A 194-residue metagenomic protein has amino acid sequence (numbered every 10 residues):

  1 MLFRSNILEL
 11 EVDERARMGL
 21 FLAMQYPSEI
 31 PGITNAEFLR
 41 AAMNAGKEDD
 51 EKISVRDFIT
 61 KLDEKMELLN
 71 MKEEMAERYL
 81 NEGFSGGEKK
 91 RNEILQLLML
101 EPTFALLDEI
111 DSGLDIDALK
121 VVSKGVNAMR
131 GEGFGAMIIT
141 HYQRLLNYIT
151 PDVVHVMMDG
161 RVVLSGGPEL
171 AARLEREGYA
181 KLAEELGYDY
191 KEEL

Functional and structural regions predicted by a protein language model:
F3-R15, N81: ABC ATPase NBD Q-loop/coupling interface
Q25-I30, H141-Y142: Catalytic "switch" loops of ABC-type ATPases
S28-T103: ABC-family P-loop ATPase nucleotide-binding domains
P102, E109-I110, D117: Walker B catalytic motif
L119-E132: Helical segment within the ABC ATPase nucleotide-binding domain
G133-H141: Conserved H-loop
Y142-I149: Conserved H-loop
M157, R161-E184: Conserved beta-strand-loop-alpha-helix hinge in the C-terminal portion of ABC ATPase nucleotide-binding domains
